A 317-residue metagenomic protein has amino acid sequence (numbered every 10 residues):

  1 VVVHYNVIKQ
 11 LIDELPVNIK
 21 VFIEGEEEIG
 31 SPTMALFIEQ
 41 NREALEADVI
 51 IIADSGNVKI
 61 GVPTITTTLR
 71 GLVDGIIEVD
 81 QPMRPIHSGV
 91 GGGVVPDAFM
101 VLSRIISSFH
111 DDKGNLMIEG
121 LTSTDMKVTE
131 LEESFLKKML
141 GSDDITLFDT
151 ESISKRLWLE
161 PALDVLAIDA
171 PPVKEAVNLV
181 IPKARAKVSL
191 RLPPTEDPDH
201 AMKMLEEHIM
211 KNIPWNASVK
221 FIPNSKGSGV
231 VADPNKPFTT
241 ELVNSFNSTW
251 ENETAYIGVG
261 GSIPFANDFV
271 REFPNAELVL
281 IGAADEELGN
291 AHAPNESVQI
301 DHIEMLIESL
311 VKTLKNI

Functional and structural regions predicted by a protein language model:
V1-G30, G75-V79, G92-D112, V188 (+1 more regions): Alpha-helical metal-binding/catalytic segments enriched in His/Glu/Asp
V1-T68: Acidic/histidine-rich catalytic neighborhood of metal-dependent amide-processing enzymes
V21, A162-K187, R191-L192: Glycine/acidic-rich beta-strand-loop module
V58, S88-I168, E196-S218: Acidic-enriched catalytic cores of C-N bond-cleaving enzymes acting on peptides and small amides
P63-T67, I153, V173-N178: Short beta-strand/turn micro-motifs at beta-sheet edges
E78-D80, P85, L102, I168 (+3 more regions): Zn-dependent metallopeptidase/amidohydrolase metal-coordination segment
R191-P194, K220-N235: A short beta-alpha structural unit
V230-S248: Short, low-order "capping/linker" segments at domain edges
